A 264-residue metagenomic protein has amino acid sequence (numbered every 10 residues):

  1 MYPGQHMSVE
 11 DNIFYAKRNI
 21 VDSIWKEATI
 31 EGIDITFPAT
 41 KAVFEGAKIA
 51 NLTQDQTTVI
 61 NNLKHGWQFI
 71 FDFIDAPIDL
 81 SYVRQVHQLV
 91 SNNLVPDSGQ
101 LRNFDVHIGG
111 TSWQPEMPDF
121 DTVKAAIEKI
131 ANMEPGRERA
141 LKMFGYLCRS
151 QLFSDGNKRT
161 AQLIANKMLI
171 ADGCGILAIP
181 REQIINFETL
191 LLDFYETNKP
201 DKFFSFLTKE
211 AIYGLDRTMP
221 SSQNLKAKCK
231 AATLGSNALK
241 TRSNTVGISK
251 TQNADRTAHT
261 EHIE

Functional and structural regions predicted by a protein language model:
M1-E264: FIC/Doc superfamily catalytic core
